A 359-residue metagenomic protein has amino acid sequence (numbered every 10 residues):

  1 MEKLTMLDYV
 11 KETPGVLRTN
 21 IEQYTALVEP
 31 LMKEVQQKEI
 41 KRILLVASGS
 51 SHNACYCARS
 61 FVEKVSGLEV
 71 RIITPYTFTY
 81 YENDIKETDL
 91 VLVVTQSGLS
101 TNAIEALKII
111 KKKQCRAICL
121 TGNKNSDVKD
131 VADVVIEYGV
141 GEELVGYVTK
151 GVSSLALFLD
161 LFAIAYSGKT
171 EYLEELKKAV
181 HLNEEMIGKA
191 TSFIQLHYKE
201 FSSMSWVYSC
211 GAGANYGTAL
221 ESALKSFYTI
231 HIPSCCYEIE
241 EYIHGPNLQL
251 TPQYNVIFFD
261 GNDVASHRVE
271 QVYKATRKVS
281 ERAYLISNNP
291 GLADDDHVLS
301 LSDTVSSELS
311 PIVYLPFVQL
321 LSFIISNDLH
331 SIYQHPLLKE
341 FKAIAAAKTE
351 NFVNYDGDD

Functional and structural regions predicted by a protein language model:
E2-I40, V134-I136, E142-V148, S153-N255 (+1 more regions): Active-site phosphate/pyrophosphate-binding segments
K3-L7, A132, H267, A275 (+1 more regions): Phosphate-moiety recognition in structured ligand-binding domains
E29, Q36-H181, A212, N247-L248 (+1 more regions): Glycine-rich phosphate-binding loops that contact phosphosugars or nucleotide phosphates
Y56, A156, L220, L315-Q319: Short, well-ordered alpha-helical segments
